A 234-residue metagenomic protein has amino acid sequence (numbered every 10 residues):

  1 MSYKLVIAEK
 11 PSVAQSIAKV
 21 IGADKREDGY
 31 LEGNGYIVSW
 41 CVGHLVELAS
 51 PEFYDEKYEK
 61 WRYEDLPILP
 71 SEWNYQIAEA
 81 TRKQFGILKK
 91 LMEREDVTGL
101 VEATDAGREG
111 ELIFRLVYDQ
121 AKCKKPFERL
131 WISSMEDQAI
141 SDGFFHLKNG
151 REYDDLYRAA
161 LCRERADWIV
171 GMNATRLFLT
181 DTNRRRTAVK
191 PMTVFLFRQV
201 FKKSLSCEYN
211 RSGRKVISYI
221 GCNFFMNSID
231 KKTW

Functional and structural regions predicted by a protein language model:
M1-D181, F195-L196, C222-S228: Intrinsically disordered, low-complexity regulatory segments
E164-D167, R186-K190: Amphipathic alpha-helical surface "interface" segments used for docking/oligomerization or membrane association within
F178-V189, Y209, G213: Short, solvent-exposed helix-loop connector elements
K190-P191, F201: Conserved catalytic-core segments of large NTP-driven translation/proteostasis enzymes
R198-W234: N-terminal cationic and glycine-rich segments that engage phosphates or anionic surfaces
